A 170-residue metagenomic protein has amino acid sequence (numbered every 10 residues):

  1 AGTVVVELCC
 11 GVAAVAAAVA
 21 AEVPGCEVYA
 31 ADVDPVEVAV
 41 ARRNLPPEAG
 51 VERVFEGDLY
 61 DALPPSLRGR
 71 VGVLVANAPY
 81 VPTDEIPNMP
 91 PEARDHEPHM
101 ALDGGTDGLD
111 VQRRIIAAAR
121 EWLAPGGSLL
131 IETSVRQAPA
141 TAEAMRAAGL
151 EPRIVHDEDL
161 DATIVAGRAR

Functional and structural regions predicted by a protein language model:
A1-P87: Conserved SAM/SAH cofactor-binding pocket of Class I
E7, E22, E92, E97 (+1 more regions): Acidic-residue sensor for enzyme active/binding pockets
V15, A41, N77, A93 (+3 more regions): Residue-level signal for inorganic ion chemistry
V23, A49, R68-G69, E97 (+2 more regions): Short, well-ordered coil/turn elements that cap or connect secondary structure elements
R53-F55, M100, R153: Structural signal for short hydrophobic segments within the conserved structured cores of catalytic domains across
A78-V111: Mobile active-site "lid"/loop adjacent to the S-adenosyl-L-methionine
T106-G167: Conserved Class I SAM-dependent methyltransferase catalytic core
